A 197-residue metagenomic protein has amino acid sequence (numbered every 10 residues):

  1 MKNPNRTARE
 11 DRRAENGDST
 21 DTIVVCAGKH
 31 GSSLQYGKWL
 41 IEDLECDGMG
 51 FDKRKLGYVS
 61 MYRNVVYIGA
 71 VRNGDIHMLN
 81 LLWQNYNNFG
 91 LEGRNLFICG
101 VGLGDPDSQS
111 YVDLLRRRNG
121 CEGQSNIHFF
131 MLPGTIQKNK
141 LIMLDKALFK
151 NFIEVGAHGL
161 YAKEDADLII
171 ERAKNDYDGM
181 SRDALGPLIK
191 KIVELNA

Functional and structural regions predicted by a protein language model:
N3-P4, A14-G17, V65, G74-A197: FMN-binding flavodoxin-like domain, especially the glycine-rich phosphate-binding loop
D21-D43: N-terminal beta1-alpha1 ligand-phosphate binding loop
T22, C46-M49, L96, I127: Hydrophobic anchor at the start of a short beta-strand that flanks the dinucleotide cofactor-binding loop
G31, K55-G57, D105, K138: Flexible, glycine-rich phosphate/dinucleotide-binding loops and adjacent beta-alpha linkers at cofactor/substrate
E45-Y58: A short, well-structured beta->alpha microelement
M61-Y62: Alpha-helix C-terminal capping/helix-to-coil transition sites in glycosyltransferase folds
A70-V71: Short glycine-/small-residue-rich Rossmann-like dinucleotide-binding loops
